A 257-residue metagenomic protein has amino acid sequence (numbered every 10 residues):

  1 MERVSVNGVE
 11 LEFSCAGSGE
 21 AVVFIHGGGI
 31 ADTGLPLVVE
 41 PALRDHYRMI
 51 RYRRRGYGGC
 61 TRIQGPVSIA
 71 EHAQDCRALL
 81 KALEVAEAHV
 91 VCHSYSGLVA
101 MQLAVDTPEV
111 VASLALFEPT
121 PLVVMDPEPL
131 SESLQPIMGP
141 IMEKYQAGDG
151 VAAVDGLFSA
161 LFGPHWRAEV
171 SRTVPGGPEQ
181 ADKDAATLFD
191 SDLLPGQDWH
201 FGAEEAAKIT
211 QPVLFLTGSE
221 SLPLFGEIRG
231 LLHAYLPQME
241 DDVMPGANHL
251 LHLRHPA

Functional and structural regions predicted by a protein language model:
E2-G65, L79: Conserved HGGG/HGGXW glycine-rich cap/lid loop of the alpha/beta-hydrolase fold
F24-G28, S94, G218: Glycine-rich His-Gly loop
G28, S219-S221, G246-N248: Acidic beta-to-alpha connecting loop that harbors the catalytic carboxylate
A70-A88: Conserved acidic catalytic loop of the alpha/beta-hydrolase fold
A86-E128: Conserved hydrolase catalytic core segment
G148-L188: Conserved alpha/beta-hydrolase catalytic His-Asp/Glu region
P178-A234, E240-V243: Conserved serine/cysteine hydrolase catalytic core
M244-P256: Catalytic histidine-centered segment of alpha/beta-hydrolase-like enzymes
